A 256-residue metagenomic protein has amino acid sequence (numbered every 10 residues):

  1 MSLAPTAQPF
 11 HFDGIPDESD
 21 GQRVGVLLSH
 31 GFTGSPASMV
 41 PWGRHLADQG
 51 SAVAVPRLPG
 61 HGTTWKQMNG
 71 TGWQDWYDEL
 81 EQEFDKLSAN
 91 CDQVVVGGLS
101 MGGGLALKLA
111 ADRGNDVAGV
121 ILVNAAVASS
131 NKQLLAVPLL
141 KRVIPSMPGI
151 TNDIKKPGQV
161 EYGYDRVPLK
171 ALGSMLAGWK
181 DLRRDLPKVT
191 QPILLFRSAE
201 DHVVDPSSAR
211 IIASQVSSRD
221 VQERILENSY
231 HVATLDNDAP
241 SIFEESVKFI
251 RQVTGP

Functional and structural regions predicted by a protein language model:
A7-P9, P168-D185: Active-site nucleophile elbow and catalytic-triad environment of alpha/beta-hydrolase enzymes
A47-W65: Conserved alpha/beta-hydrolase
G98-G102, A106: Gly/Ala-rich beta-loop-alpha elbow adjacent to hydrolase catalytic centers
I121-S130: Active-site nucleophile loop of the alpha/beta-hydrolase fold
V189, L195-R197, D201: Short beta-strand/loop motif that positions the catalytic acidic residue of the alpha/beta-hydrolase fold
H202-S208: Conserved alpha/beta-hydrolase "acid-adjacent" motif
R210, Q215-V232: Catalytic histidine neighborhood in serine/cysteine hydrolases with alpha/beta-hydrolase-type architecture
N228-P256: Catalytic active-site module of serine/aspartate enzymes centered on a nucleophile-bearing elbow/loop
